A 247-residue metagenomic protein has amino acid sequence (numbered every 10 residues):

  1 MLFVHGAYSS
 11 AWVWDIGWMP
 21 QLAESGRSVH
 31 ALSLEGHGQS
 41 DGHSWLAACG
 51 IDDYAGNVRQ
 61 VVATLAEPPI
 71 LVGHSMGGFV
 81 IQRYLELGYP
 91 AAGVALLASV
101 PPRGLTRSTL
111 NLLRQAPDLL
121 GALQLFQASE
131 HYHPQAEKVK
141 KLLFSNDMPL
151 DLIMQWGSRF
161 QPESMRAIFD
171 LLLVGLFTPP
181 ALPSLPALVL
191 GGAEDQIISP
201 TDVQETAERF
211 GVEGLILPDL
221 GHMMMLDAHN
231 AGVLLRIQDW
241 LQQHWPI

Functional and structural regions predicted by a protein language model:
G6-S10, S75, A193: Active-site glycine-rich loops that stabilize anionic/oxyanionic intermediates across multiple enzyme folds
A7-M19: The serine-hydrolase catalytic nucleophile loop
L22-H43: Conserved alpha/beta-hydrolase
Q39-P69: Active-site loop/oxyanion-hole signature of alpha/beta-hydrolase fold enzymes
P90-F126, A167-L171: Flexible "cap/lid" loop of the alpha/beta hydrolase fold
P183, V189-G191, D195: Short beta-strand/loop motif that positions the catalytic acidic residue of the alpha/beta-hydrolase fold
Q196-E205: Conserved alpha/beta-hydrolase "acid-adjacent" motif
E213-I247: Catalytic active-site module of serine/aspartate enzymes centered on a nucleophile-bearing elbow/loop
